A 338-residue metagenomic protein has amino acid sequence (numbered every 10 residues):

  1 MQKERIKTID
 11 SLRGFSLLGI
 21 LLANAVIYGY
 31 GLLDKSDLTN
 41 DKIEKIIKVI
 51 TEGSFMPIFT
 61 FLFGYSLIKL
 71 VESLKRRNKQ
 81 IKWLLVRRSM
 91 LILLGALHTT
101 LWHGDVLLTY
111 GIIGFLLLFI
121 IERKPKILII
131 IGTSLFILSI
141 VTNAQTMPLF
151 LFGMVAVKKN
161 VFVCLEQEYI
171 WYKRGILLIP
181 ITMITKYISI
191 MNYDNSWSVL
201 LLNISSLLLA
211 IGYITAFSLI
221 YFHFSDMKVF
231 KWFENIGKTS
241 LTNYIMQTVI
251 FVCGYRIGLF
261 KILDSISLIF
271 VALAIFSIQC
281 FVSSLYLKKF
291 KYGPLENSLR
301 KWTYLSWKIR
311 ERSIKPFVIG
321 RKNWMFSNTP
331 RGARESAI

Functional and structural regions predicted by a protein language model:
M1-F326, G332-I338: Alpha-helical transmembrane segments and their immediate juxtamembrane cytosolic regions
